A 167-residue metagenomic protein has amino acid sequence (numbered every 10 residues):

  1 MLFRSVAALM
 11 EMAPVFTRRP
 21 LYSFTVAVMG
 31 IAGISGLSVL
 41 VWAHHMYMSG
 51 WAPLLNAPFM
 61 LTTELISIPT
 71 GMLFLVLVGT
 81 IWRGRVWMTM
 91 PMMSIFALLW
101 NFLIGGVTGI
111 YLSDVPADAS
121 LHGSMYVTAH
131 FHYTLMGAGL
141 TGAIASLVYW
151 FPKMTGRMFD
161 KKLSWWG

Functional and structural regions predicted by a protein language model:
S5-M29, W42-N56, L73-M93, S113-L121 (+1 more regions): Membrane-interfacial helix termini and the short, flexible loops that connect transmembrane helices in multi-pass
A27-L37, P69, S94-L98, A138 (+1 more regions): Hydrophobic alpha-helical transmembrane segments of polytopic
I34-W42, N101-V107: Aromatic-anchored segments of alpha-helical transmembrane domains
A52-T63, H122-T128: Non-cytosolic membrane-interface motifs at loop->transmembrane helix junctions
T62-L75: Specific transmembrane alpha-helix
I81, T89-M92, L99-H130, L135: Membrane-interfacial catalytic/cofactor-binding modules of polytopic membrane enzymes
H130-L147: Core segments of alpha-helical transmembrane spans in multipass integral membrane proteins
